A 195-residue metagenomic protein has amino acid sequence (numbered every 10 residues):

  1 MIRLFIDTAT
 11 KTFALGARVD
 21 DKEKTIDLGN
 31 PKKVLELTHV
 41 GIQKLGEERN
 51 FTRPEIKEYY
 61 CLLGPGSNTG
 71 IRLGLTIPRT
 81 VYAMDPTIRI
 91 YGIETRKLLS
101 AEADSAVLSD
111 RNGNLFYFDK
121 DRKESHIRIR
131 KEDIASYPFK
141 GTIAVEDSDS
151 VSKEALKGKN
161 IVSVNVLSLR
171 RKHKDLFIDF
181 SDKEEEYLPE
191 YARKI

Functional and structural regions predicted by a protein language model:
M1-C61, T142-V145: N-terminal beta-alpha supersecondary unit
M1-D20, I90-I195: Oxyanion-binding and handling regions
D27, R72, R128-I129: Short linear motifs in exposed loops
P31-V34, S67, L99: Alpha-helix N-cap/loop-to-helix initiation residues
L37-V40, R72, T76-T80, K97-L98: Short amphipathic alpha-helical face segments that pack within enzyme cores and frequently flank/anchor catalytic
Q43, R79, K153: Short glycine-/small-residue-rich flexible loop motifs, especially phosphate/cofactor-binding loops
E58-I90: DPxDG-like acidic metal-binding loop motif
